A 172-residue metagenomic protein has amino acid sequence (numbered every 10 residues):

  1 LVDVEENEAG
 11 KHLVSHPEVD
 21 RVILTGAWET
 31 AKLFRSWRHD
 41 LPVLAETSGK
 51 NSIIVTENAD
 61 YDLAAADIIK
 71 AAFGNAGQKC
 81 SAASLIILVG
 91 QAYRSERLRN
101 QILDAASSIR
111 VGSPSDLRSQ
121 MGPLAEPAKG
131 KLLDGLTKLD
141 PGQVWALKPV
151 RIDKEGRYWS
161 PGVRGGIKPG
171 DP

Functional and structural regions predicted by a protein language model:
L1-D20: A structured beta-alpha segment of the ubiquitous adenosine-cofactor-binding alpha/beta core
L1-E5, D153, D171-P172: Short intrinsically disordered, low-complexity coil segments enriched in acidic
S15-R21, A27-P169: ALDH superfamily catalytic-core signature
